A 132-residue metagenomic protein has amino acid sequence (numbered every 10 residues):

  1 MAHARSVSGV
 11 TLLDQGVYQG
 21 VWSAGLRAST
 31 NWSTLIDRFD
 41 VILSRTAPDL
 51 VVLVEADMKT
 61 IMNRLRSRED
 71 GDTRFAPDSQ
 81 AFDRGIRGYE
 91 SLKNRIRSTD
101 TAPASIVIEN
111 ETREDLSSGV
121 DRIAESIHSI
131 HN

Functional and structural regions predicted by a protein language model:
M1-I42: Glycine-rich phosphate-binding loop used to anchor ATP phosphates in small-molecule kinases, encompassing both
M1-R5, M58, R97: Hydrophobic, well-ordered secondary-structure segments that either form specific early membrane-associated helices used
G9, D49, S105: Conserved acidic residues
Q15-G16, S44-S67: Conserved phosphate-donor/acceptor-positioning beta-strand/loop module used by diverse small-molecule
Q19-W22, T60-N63, D115-S117: Short catalytic/ligand-binding loop motif for oxyanion handling, primarily in non-cytosolic enzymes, centered on
A28-W32, E55, K59-T60, R87-S91: Short, functional N-terminal and low-complexity linear motifs
A28-W32, I36-F39, R45, L53 (+3 more regions): Short, structured coil/loop segments at alpha-helix boundaries
R66-N132: NTP-dependent small-molecule kinase module
